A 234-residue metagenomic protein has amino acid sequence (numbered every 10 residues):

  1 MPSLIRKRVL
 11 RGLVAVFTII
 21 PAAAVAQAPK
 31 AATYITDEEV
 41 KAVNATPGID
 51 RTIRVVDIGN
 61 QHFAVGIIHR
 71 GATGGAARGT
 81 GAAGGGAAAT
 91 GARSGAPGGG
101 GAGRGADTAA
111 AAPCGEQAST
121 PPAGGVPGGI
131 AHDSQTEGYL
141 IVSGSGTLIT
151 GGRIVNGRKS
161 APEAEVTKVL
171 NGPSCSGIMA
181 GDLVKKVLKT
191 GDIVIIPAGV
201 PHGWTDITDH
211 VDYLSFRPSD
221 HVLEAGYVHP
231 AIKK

Functional and structural regions predicted by a protein language model:
P2-L13: Bacterial N-terminal signal peptides that target proteins for export
R11-A23: Bacterial N-terminal signal peptides
A24-A131, G226-K234: A short, N-terminal "cap"/entry segment at the start of jelly-roll beta-barrel domains of the cupin/DSBH fold
G128-A131, E137-L140, K185-K186, I193-V194: His/acidic/aromatic-lined binding-pocket segments of jelly-roll/cupin-type domains and related regulatory beta-sandwich
H132-G152, E163-S176: Short, conserved beta-strand element in jelly-roll/cupin
I178-L183: Short alpha-helix capping/helix-loop boundary micro-motifs
V187-I207: Conserved metal-binding segment of the jelly-roll/cupin
D209-Y227: A short hydrophobic beta-strand segment most commonly corresponding to one strand of the jelly-roll/cupin
